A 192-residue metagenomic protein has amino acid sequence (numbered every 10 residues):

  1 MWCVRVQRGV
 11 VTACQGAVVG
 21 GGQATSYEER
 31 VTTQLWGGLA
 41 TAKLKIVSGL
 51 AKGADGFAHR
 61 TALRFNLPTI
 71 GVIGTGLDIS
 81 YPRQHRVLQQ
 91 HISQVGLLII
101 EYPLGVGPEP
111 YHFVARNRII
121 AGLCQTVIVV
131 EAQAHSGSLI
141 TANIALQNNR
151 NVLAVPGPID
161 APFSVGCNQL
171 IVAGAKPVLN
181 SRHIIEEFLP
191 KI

Functional and structural regions predicted by a protein language model:
M1-I192: Glycine-biased, small-residue-rich flexible motifs in mid-sequence functional cores and linkers
